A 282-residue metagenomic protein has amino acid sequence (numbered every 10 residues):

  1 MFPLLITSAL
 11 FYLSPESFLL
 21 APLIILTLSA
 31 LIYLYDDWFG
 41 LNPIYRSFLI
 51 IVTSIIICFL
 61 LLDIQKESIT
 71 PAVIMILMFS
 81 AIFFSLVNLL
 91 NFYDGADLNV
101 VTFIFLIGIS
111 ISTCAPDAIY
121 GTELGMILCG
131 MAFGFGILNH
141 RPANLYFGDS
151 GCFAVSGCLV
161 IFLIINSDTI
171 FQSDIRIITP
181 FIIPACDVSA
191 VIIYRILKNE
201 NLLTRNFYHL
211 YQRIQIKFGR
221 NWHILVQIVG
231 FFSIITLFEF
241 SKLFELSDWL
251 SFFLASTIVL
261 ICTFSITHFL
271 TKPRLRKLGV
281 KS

Functional and structural regions predicted by a protein language model:
M1-Q65, Q172-S282: N-terminal transmembrane signal-anchor/hairpin module of polytopic inner-membrane proteins
M1-S189: "…together with the soluble PPM/PP2C metallo-phosphatase catalytic core" -> "…together with the soluble PPM/PP2C
